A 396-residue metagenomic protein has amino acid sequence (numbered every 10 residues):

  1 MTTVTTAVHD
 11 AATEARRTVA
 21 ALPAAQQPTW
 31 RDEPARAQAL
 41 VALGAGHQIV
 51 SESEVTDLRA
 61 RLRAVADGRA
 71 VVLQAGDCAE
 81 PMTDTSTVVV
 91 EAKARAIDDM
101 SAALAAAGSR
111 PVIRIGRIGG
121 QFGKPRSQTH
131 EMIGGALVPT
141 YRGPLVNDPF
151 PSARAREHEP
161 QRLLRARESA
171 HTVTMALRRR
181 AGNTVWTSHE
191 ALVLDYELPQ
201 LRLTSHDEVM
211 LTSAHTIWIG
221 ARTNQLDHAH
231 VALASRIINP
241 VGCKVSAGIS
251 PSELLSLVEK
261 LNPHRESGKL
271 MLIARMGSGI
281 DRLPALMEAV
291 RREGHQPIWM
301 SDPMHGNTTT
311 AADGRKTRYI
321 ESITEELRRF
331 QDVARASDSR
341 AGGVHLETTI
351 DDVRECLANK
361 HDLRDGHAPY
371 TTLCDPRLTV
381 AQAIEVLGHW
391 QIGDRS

Functional and structural regions predicted by a protein language model:
T2-V71: N-terminal basic/disordered segments at the start of proteins
D57-R59, D227-H230, L257, P284-L286: Glycine-rich, charged/polar anion/phosphate-binding loops that engage phosphate groups from diverse ligands
G68, G108, R265-S267, R292-H295 (+1 more regions): Short, well-ordered coil/turn elements that cap or connect secondary structure elements
V72-Q74, A79: N-terminal substrate-binding region of glycoside hydrolase catalytic domains
A79, D84-G277, R315-R318, E326-L327 (+2 more regions): Active-site-facing alpha/beta catalytic cores
K124-Q128, R282, T309-D313, E355-A358: Short acidic, glycine/serine/threonine-rich loops at helix termini
S250, T308, V353: Conserved protein kinase catalytic core
A274-I350: Extended C-terminal subregions enriched in glycine
